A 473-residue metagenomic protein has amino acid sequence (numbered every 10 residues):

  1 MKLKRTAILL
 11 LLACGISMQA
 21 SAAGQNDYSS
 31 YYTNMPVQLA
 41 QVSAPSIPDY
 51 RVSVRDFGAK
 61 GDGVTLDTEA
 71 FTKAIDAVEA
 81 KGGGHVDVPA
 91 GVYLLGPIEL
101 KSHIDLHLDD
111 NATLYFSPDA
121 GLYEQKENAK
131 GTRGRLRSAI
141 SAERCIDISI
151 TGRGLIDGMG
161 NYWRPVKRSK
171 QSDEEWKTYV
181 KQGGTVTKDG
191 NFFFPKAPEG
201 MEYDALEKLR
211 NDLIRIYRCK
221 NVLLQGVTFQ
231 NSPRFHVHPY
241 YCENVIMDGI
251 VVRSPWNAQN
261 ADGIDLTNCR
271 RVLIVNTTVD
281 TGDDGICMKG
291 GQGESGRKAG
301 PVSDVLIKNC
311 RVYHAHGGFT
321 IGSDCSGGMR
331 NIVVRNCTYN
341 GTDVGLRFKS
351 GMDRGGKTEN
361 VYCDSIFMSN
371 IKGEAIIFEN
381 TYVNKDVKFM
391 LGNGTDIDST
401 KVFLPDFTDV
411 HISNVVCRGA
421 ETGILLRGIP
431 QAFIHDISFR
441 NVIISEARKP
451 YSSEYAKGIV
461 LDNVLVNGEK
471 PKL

Functional and structural regions predicted by a protein language model:
K2-D87, V92-D105, D109-R218, L223-Q225 (+8 more regions): Extracellular "leader-to-stem" segments immediately downstream of a signal peptide or signal-anchor in secreted/lumenal
K60-D62, G293-R297, G327-G328: Short, small-residue-enriched loops and turns at beta-alpha junctions that line or gate enzyme active sites
G83, L94-I98, S117-P118, M159-W163 (+13 more regions): Short glycine/acidic-rich loop motifs that flank beta-strands on beta-rich extracellular proteins
V92, Y241-E243, V251, G290-Q292 (+5 more regions): Active-site-proximal loop/turn and secondary-structure-junction residues that shape catalytic pockets, frequently
I98-H107, Y240, G327, G355-G356: Short, surface-exposed basic-aromatic patches at helix termini and helix-loop junctions that form
D110-N111, I146-G154, K220-Q230, E243-P255 (+8 more regions): Right-handed parallel beta-helix
L206-K208, I216, P239, L266 (+6 more regions): Residue-level marker of regulatory loop/turn positions in helix-turn-helix DNA-binding domains and in histidine
C325, G345-L473: Extracellular beta-rich repeat passengers
